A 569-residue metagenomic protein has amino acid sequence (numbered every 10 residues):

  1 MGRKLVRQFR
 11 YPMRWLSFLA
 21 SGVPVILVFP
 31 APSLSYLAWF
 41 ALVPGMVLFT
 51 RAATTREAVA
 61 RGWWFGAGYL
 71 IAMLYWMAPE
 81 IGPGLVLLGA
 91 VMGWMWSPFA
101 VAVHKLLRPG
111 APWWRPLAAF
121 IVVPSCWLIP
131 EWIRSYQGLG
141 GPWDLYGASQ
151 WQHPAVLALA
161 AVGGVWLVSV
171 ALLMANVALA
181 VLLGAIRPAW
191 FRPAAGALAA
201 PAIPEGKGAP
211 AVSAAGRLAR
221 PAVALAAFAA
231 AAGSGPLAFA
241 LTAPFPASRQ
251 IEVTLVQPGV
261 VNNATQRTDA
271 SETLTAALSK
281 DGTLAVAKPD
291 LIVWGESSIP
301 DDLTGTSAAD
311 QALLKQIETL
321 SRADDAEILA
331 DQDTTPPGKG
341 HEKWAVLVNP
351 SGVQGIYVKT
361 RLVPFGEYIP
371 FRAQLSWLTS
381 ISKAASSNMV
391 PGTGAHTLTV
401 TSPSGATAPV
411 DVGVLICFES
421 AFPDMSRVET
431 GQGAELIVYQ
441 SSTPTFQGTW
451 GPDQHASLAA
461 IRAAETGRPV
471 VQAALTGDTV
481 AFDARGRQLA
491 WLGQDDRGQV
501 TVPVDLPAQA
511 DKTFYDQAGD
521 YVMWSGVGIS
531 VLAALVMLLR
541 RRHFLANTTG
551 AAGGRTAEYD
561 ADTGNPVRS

Functional and structural regions predicted by a protein language model:
G2-A240, G448, A459, A474-T479 (+5 more regions): Membrane-embedded alpha-helical bundles of multi-pass enzymes that act on lipidic or dolichyl-linked glycan substrates
F29-P44, Q257-P258, K288-T304, A434 (+1 more regions): Short, conserved active-site loops that position catalytic residues or coordinate cofactors/metal ions across diverse
R51, L107, A285-V286, R322 (+2 more regions): Residue-level signal for alpha-helix termini/capping positions
M77-I81, G110, S135-G163, E342-P423 (+2 more regions): Active-site catalytic loop in hydrolytic enzyme cores
I81, M92, P124, I299 (+5 more regions): CN hydrolase (nitrilase-like) catalytic-core segments centered on the catalytic cysteine and neighboring Lys/Glu
G235-F365, T397-P409, V414, F418 (+1 more regions): Soluble catalytic regions of membrane-associated enzymes that act on cell-envelope and secretory-pathway components
T265-R267, Y368, T449-W450, Y515: Short conserved micro-motifs at the rims of enzyme active sites and ligand-binding pockets
